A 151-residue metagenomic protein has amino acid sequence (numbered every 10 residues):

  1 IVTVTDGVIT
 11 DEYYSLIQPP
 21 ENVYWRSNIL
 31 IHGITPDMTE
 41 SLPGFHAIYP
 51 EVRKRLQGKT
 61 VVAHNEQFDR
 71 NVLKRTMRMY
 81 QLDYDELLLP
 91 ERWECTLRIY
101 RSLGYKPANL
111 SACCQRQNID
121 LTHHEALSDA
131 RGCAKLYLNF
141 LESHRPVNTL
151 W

Functional and structural regions predicted by a protein language model:
I1-L88, L110-H124: Conserved non-catalytic scaffold segment of RNase H-like nuclease domains
I9-D11, E94-L97, F140: A short, structure-level motif marking secondary-structure boundaries and short turns
D69, C95, D129: Acidic active-site catalytic centers that drive phospho-/nucleotidyl reactions and related ester hydrolyses
P90-N109: Short alpha-helix plus adjacent loop in nuclease-associated cores
I99, D129-L138: Glycine-rich phosphate-binding/hydrolytic loop that grips phosphoryl groups
K106, H124-S128: Short glycine/threonine-rich catalytic loop with a Thr-x-Gly-x-Asp
R116, A134-W151: Acidic two-metal-ion nuclease catalytic site recognized across multiple nuclease folds, prominently DnaQ/RNase D-T
